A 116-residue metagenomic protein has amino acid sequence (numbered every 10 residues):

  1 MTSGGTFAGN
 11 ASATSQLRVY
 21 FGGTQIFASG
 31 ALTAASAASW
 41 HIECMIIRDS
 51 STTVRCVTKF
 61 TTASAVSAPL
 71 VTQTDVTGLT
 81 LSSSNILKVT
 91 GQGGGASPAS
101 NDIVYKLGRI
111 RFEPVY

Functional and structural regions predicted by a protein language model:
T2-Y116: Surface-exposed molecular-recognition determinants
